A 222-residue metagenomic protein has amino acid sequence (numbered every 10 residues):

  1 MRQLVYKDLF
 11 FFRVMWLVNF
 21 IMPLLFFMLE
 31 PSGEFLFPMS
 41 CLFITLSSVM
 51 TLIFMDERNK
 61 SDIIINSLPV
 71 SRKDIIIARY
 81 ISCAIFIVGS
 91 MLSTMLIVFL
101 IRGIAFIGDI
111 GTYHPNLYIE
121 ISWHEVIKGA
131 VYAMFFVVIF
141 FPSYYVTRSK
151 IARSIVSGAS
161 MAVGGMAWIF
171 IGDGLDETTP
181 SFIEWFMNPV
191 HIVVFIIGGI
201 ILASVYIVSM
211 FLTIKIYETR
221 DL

Functional and structural regions predicted by a protein language model:
M1-D62, Y80-L222: Hydrophobic alpha-helical transmembrane segments of membrane proteins
S67-R72: Short helix-to-coil transition segments within interhelical loops that connect adjacent transmembrane helices
D74-I76: Alpha-helix N-cap/helix-start motif at helix boundaries, enriched for small hydrophobics
